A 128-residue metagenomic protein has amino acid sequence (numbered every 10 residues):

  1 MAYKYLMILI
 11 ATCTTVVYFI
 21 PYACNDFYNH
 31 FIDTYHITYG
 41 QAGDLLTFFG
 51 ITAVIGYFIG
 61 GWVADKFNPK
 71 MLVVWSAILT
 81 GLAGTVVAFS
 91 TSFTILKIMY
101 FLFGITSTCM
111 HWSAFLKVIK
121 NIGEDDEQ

Functional and structural regions predicted by a protein language model:
A2-F27: Pair of pore-lining "gating" transmembrane helices in MFS-fold secondary transporters
Y22, F49-F58: Residue-level signature of mid-helix packing/kink "hotspots" within the transmembrane helices of 12-pass Major
A23-H36, I119: Membrane-interface helix caps of multi-pass secondary transporters
G56-N68: Helix-to-loop junctions at the C-terminal end of transmembrane segments in multipass secondary transporters
I78-S92: C-terminal ends and interior cores of transmembrane alpha-helices in multi-pass membrane transporters/permeases
A83, T94-L102: Paired small-residue
F101-Q128: Cytoplasmic helix-loop-helix junction between adjacent transmembrane helices in 12-TM secondary transporters
